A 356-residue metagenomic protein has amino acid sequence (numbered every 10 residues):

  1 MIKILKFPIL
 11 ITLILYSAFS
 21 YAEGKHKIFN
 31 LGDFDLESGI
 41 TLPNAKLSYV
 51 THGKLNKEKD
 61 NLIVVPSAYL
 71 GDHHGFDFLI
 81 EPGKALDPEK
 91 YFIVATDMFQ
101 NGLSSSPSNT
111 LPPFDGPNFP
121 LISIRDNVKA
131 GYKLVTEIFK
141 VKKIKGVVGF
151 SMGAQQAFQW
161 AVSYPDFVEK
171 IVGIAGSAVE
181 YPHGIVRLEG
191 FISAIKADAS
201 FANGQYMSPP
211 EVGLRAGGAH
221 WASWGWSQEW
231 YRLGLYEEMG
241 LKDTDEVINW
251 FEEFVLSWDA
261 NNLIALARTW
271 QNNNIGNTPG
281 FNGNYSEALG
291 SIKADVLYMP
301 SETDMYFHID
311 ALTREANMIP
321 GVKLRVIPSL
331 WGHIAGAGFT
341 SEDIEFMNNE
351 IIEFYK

Functional and structural regions predicted by a protein language model:
S48-P112: N-terminal cap/lid subdomain of alpha/beta-hydrolase-fold enzymes
R125-K145: Conserved acidic catalytic loop of the alpha/beta-hydrolase fold
K143-H183: Conserved hydrolase catalytic core segment
F167-E169, G173-E253: Alpha/beta-hydrolase-fold enzymes
N273, E302-F307: Acidic catalytic loop of the alpha/beta-hydrolase fold
P279-Y285, A294, M305-N317: Short alpha-helix in the alpha/beta-hydrolase fold that links the catalytic acid
I292, Y298-P300: Short beta-strand/loop motif that positions the catalytic acidic residue of the alpha/beta-hydrolase fold
G321-K356: Catalytic active-site module of serine/aspartate enzymes centered on a nucleophile-bearing elbow/loop
